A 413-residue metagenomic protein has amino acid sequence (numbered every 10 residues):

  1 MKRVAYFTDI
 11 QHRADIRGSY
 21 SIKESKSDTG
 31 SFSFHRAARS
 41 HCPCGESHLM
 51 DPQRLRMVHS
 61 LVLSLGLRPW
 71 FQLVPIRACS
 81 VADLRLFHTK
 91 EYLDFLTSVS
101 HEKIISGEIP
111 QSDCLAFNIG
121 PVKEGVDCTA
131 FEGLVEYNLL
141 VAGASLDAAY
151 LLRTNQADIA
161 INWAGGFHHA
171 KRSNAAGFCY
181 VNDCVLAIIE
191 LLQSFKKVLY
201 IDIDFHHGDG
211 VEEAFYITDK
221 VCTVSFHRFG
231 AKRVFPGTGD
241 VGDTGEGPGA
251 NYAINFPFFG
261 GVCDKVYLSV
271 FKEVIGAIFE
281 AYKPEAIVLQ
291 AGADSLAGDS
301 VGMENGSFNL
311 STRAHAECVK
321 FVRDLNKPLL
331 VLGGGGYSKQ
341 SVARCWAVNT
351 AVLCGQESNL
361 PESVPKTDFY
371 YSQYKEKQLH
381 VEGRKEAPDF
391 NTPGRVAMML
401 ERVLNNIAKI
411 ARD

Functional and structural regions predicted by a protein language model:
M1-E91, T97-V99: N-terminal low-complexity, Ser/Thr- and acidic-residue-enriched intrinsically disordered segments
K2-F7, R13, Y20-P43, L96-D413: A general "terminal functional-core" signal
